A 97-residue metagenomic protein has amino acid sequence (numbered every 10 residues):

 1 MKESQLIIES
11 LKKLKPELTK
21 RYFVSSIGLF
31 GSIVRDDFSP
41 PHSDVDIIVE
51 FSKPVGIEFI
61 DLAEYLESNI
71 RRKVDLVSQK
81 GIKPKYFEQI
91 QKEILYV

Functional and structural regions predicted by a protein language model:
M1-S26, V34-P41, F51-V97: Catalytic core of pol beta-like nucleotidyltransferases
L29: Conserved histidines in hydrophobic membrane contexts and catalytic metal-binding motifs
I47-I48: Short beta-strand->loop micro-motif that forms the acidic, two-metal-ion catalytic signature in nucleotide-processing
